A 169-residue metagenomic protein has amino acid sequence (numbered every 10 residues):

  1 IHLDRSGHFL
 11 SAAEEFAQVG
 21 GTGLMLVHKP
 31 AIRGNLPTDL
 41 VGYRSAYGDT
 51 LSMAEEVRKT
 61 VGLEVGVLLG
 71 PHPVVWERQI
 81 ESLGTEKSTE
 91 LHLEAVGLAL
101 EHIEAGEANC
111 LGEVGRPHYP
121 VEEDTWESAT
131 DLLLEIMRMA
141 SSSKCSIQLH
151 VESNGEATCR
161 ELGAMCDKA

Functional and structural regions predicted by a protein language model:
I1-A169: Mid-domain alpha/beta scaffold segments of enzyme catalytic cores
